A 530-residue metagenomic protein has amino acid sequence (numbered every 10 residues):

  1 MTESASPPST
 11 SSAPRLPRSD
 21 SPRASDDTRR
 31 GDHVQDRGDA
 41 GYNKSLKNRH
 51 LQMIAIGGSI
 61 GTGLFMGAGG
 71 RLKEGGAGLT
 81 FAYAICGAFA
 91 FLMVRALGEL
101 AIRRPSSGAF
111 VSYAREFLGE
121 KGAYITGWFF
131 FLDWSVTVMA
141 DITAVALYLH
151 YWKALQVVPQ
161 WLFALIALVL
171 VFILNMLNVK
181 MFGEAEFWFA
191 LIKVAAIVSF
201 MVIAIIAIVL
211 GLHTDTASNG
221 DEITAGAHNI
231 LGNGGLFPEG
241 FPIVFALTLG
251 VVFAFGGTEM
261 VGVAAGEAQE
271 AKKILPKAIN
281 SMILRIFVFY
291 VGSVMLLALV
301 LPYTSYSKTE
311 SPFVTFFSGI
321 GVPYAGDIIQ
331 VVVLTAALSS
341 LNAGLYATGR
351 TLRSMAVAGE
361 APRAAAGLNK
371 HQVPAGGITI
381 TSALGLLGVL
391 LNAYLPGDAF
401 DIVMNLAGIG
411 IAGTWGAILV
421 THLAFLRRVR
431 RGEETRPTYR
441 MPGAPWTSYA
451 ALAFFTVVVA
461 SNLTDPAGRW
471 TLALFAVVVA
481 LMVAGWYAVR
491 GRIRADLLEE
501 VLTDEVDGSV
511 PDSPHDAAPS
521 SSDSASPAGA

Functional and structural regions predicted by a protein language model:
M1-G69, K73-G78, F91-R95, E433-E434 (+2 more regions): Membrane-interface "cap" regions at the ends of multi-pass membrane proteins
L16, V34, S112-R115, K121 (+7 more regions): Helix-loop-helix connectors at the membrane interface of multi-pass transporters/channels
H33-N43, L79-T80, K153-P159, L191-D327: Helix-loop-helix junctions that connect adjacent transmembrane segments in multi-pass membrane transporters
K73, A82, F91-M176, M181 (+2 more regions): Hydrophobic transmembrane alpha-helices that form the core helical bundles of multi-pass secondary transporters
S112-A114, G119, Y151-L155, H228-G234 (+4 more regions): TM-loop-TM module centered on a large, flexible mid-protein loop between adjacent transmembrane helices in multi-pass
A146, Q160-T224, G256, I279-I283 (+3 more regions): Membrane-interface loop-to-helix entry segments
W188-F189, A364-A375, W415-A467, D496: C-terminal membrane-solvent junction of multi-pass transporters and transport-like membrane proteins
I208, I402-T414, G443-A530: A generic transmembrane alpha-helix motif of multi-pass inner-membrane proteins
